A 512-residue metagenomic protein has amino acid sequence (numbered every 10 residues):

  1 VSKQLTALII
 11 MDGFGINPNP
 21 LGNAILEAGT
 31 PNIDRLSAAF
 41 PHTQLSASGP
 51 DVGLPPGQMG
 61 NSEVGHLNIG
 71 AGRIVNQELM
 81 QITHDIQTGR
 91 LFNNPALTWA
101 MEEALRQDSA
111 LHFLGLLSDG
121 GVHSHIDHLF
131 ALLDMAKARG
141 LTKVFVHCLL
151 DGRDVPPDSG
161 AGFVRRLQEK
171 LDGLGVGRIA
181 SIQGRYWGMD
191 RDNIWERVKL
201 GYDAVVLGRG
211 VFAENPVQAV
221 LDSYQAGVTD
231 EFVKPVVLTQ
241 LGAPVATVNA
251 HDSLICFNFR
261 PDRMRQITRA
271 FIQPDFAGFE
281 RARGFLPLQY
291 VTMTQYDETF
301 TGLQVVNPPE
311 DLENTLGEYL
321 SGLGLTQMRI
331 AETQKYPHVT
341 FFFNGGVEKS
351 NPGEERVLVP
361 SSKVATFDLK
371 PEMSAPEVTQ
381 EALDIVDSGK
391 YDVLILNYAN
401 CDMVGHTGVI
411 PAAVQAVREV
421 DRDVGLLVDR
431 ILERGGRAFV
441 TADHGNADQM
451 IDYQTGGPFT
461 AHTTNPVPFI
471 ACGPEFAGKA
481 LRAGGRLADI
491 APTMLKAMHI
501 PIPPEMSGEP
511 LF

Functional and structural regions predicted by a protein language model:
V1-F512: Feature captures the catalytic ectodomains and active-site-proximal regions of enzymes that hydrolyze or transfer
